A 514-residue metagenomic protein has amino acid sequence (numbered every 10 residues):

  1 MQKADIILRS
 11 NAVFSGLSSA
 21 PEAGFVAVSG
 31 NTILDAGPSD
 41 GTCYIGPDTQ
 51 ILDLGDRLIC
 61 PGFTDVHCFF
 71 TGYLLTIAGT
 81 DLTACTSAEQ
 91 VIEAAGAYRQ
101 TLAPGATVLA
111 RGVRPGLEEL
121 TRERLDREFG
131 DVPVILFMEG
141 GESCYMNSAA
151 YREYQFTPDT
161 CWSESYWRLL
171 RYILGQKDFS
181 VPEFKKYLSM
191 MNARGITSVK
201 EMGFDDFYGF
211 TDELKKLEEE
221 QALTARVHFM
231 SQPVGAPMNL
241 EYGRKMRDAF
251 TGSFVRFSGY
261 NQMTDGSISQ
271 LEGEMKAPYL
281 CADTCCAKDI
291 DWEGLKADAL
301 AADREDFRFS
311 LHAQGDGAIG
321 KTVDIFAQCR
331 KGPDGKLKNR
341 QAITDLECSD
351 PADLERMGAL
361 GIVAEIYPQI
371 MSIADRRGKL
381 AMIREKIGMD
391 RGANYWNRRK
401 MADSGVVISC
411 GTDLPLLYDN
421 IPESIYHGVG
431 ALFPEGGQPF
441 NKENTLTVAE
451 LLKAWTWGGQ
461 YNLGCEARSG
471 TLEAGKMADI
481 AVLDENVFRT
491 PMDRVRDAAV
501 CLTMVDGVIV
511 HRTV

Functional and structural regions predicted by a protein language model:
Q2-R9, F14, S18-S29, I33-Y242 (+5 more regions): Divalent metal-binding segments
N11, N31, D56, H67 (+16 more regions): Divalent metal-coordination and catalytic microenvironments
L34-D35, L502, H511: A structural microfeature
F69, F254-E272, I362-S372: Non-cysteine beta-strand/loop elements that form the S-adenosyl-L-methionine
L217-E220, M246-G252, M357-A359: Acidic (Asp/Glu)-rich catalytic clusters
L300-F309, G317-Q341, L346, P351 (+5 more regions): His/Asp/Glu-enriched, well-ordered alpha-helical/loop segment that forms or immediately abuts the divalent-metal
